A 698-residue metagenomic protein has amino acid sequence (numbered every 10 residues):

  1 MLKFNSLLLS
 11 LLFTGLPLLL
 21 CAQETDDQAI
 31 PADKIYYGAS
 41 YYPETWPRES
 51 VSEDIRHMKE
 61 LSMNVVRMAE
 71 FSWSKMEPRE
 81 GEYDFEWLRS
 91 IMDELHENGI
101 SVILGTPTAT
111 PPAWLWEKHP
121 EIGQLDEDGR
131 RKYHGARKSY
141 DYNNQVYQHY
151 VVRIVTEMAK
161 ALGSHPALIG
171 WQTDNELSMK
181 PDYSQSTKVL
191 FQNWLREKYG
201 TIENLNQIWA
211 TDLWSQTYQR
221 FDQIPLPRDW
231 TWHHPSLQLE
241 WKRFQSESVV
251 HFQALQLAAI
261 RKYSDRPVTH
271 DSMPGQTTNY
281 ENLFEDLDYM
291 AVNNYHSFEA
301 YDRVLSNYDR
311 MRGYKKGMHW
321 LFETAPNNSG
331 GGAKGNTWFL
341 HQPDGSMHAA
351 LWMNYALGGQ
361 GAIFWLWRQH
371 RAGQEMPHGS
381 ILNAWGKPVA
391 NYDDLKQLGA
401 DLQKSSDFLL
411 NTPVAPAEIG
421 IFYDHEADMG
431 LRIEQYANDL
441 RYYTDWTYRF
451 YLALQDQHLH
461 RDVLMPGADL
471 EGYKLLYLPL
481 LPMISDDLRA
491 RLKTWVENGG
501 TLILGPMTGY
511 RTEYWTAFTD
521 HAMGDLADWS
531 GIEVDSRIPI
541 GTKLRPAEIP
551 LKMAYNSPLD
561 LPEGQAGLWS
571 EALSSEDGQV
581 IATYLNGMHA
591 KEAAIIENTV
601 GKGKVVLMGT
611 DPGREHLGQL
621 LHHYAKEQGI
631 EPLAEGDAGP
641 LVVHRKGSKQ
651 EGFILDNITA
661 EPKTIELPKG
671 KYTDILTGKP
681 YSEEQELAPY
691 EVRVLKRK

Functional and structural regions predicted by a protein language model:
L8-P17: Bacterial N-terminal signal peptides
Q23-R67, P78, D93-E94, F408-L410: N-terminal carbohydrate-binding accessory modules
Y36-W46, F71-E86, Y133-V152, L177-P181 (+6 more regions): The substrate-binding groove and active-site-proximal loops of carbohydrate-active enzymes, especially glycoside
A39, M58, V66, L95 (+7 more regions): Conserved, mostly hydrophobic/aromatic
T45-E60, V151-I154, S272-L283, P343-L351: Short, acidic/polar
E53-K59, R67-R131, L255-Y263, P482: Aromatic-lined substrate-binding rim segments of carbohydrate-active enzymes
D128, K132-Y289, R303-N307: Polysaccharide-binding and catalytic clefts of secreted carbohydrate-active enzymes
F221-I224, Y295-K698: Carbohydrate-binding surfaces of carbohydrate-active enzymes
